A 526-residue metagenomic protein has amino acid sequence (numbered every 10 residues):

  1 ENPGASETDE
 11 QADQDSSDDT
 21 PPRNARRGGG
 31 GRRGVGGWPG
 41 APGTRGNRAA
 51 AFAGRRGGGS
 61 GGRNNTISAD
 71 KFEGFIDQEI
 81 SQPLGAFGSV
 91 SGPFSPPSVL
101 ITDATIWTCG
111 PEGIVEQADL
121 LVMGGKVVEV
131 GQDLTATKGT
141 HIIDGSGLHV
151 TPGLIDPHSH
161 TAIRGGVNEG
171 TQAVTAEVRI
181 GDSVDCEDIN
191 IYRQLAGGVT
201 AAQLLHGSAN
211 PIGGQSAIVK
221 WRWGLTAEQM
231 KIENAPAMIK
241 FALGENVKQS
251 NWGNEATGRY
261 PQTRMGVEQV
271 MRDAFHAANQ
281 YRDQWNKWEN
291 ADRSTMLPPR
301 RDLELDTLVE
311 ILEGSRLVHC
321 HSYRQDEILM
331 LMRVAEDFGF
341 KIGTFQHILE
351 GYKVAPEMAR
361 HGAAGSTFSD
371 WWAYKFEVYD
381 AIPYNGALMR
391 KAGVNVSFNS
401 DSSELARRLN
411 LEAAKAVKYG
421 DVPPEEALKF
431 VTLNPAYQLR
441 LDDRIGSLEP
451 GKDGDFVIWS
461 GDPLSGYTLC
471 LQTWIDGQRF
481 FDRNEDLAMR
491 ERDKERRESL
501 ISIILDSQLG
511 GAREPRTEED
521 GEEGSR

Functional and structural regions predicted by a protein language model:
E1-L84, S91-G92, R483-L509: Pro/Ala/Gly-rich low-complexity, hydrophilic intrinsically disordered segments
P22-N65, L195-Q346, L469, I475 (+1 more regions): Polyanionic/metal-chelating signatures
S89-V90, G165-V167, A173-V178, L317 (+3 more regions): His/Asp/Glu-enriched, well-ordered alpha-helical/loop segment that forms or immediately abuts the divalent-metal
G92, I106, P111-T151: Histidine-rich, glycine-flanked metal-binding segment
P97-V99, A136-D182, A196: Replace "His-x-His-based motif
A104, E449, D453-D493: C-terminal cap of metal-dependent C-N hydrolases
A104, L120, G125, G147 (+10 more regions): Divalent metal-coordination and catalytic microenvironments
V167-V184, L225, A242, V247-W252 (+2 more regions): Active-site gating loops and adjacent loop-to-helix segments of metal-dependent hydrolytic enzymes
